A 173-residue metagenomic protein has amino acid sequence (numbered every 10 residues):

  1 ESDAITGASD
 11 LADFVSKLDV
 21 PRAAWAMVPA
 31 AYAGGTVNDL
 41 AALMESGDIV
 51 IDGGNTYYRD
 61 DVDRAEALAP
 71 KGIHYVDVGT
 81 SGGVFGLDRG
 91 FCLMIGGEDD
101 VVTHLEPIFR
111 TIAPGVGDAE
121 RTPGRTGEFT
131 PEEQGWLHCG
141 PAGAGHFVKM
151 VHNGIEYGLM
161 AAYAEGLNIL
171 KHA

Functional and structural regions predicted by a protein language model:
E1-A23, M27-M44, D63-G72: Conserved N-terminal Rossmann-fold NAD(P) cofactor-binding segment
G7, V50, Y75-V76: Hydrophobic beta-strand scaffold residues
L11, A30, G54-N55, T80: Short loop or secondary-structure boundary microenvironments that flank and position key functional residues
A23, I49-I51: Conserved catalytic-site loops of classical short-chain dehydrogenases/reductases
A24, A33-N38, Y57-H172: Rossmann-fold dinucleotide-binding core
A42-G47, G54: Long, well-ordered hydrophobic secondary-structure segments characteristic of membrane-embedded and membrane-proximal
